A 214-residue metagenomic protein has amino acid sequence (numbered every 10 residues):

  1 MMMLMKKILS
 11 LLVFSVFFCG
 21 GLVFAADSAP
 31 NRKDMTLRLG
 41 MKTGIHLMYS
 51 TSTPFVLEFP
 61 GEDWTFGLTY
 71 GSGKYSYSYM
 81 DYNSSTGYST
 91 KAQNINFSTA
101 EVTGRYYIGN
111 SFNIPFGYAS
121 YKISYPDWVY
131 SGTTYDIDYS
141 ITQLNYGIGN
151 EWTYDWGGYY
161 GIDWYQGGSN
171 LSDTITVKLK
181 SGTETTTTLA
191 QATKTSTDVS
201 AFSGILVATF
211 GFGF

Functional and structural regions predicted by a protein language model:
M1-T36, F214: Cleavable N-terminal export/targeting peptides
F14-F17, L57, Q93, R105 (+2 more regions): Residues embedded in well-ordered secondary-structure elements
F24-K91, I205-F214: Short glycine/proline- and aromatic-enriched beta-strand/turn motifs that initiate or cap beta-hairpins
R32, Y70-A100, A119-N145, S169-I205: Extracellular/periplasm-exposed beta-strand and loop segments of Gram-negative cell-envelope proteins, dominated by
M41, Y49, T53-E62, V102-Y106 (+4 more regions): Residues on the lipid-exposed face of transmembrane beta-strands in outer-membrane beta-barrel proteins
D63-L68, S111-I114, D155-Y160: Repeated loop/turn-to-beta-strand initiation elements of outer-membrane beta-barrel proteins
N96, Y107-I108: Outer-membrane beta-barrel proteins and related beta-barrel translocases across Gram-negative bacteria
W152-Y160, N170-T174: Substrate-binding/catalytic groove segments of enzymes that remodel or degrade extracellular structural polymers
